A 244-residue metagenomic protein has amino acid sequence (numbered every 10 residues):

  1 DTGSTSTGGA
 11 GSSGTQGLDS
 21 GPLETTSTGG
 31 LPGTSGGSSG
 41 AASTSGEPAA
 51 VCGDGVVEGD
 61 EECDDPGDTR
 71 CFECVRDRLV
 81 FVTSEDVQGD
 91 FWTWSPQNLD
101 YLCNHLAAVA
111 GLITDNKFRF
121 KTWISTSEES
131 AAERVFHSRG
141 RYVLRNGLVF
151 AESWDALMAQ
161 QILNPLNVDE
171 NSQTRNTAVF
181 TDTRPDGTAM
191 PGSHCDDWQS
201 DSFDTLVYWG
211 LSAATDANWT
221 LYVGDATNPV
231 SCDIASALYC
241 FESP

Functional and structural regions predicted by a protein language model:
D1-G53, C63: Ser/Thr-rich, Pro/Gly/Ala-heavy low-complexity intrinsically disordered linkers and tails of secreted extracellular
P48-R76: Extracellular calcium-associated, cysteine-rich motifs in secreted modular proteins
V75-P244: Secreted/extracellular ectodomain signature
